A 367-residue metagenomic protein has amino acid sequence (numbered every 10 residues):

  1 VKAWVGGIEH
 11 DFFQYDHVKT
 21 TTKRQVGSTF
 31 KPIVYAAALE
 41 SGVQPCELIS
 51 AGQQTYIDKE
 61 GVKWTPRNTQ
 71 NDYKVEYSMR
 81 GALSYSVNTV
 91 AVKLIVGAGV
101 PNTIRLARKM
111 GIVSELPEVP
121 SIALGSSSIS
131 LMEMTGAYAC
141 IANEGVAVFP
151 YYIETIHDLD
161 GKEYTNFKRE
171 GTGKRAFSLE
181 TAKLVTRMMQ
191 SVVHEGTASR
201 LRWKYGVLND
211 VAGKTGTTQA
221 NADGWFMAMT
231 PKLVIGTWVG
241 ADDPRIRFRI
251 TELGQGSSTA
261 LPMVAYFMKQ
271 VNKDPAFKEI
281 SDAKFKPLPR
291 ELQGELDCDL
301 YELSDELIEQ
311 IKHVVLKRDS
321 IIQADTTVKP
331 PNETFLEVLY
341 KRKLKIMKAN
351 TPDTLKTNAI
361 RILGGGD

Functional and structural regions predicted by a protein language model:
V1-T22, F30, S130-L296, E302 (+2 more regions): A penicillin-recognizing enzyme superfamily signal
E9-F13, L39, C46, G111-L116: Proteins synthesized as precursors that undergo proteolytic processing into mature forms
F12-I33, C46-A51, S121: Short active-site loop at a secondary-structure junction that contains or immediately precedes the catalytic residue(s)
V43-T103, A147, L159-T186, Q190-S191: Conserved catalytic neighborhood of penicillin-recognizing serine enzymes
K63-N68, A98-G136, G145, P150-Y152: Mid-domain, small-residue-enriched loop/turn segments at the edges of structured enzyme/sensor domains
P330-G366: C-terminal functional modules
